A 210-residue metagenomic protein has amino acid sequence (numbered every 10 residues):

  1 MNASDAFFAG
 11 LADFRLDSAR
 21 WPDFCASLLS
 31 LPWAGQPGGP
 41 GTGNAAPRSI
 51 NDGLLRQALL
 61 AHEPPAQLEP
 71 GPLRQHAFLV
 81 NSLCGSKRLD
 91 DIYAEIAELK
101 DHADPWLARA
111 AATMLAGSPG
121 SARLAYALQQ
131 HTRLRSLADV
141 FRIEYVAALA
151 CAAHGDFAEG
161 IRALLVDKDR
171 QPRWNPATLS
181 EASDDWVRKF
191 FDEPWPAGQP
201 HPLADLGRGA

Functional and structural regions predicted by a protein language model:
M1, F7-C25: Gly/Pro- and small hydrophobic-enriched strand-loop and loop-to-helix capping segments that sit at the rims
N2, A66-E69, S183: Ser/Thr-centered flexible coil motifs
S4, S18, S27-S30, S49 (+6 more regions): Generic serine detector
D17-T113: Amphipathic alpha-helical blocks and their helix-capping loop/short-beta junctions
Y93-A108, M114-A210: Long, low-complexity C-terminal extensions of enzymes
